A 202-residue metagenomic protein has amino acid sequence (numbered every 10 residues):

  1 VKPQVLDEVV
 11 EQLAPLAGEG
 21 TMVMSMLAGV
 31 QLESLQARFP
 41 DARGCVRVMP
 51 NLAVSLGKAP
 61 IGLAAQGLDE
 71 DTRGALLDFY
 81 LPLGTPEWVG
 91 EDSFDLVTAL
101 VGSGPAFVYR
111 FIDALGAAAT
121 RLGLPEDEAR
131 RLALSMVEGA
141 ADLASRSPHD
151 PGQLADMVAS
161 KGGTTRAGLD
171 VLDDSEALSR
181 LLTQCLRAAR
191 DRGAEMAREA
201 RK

Functional and structural regions predicted by a protein language model:
V1-L63: Rossmann-like NAD(P)(H) cofactor-binding subdomain of soluble oxidoreductases
V5, Q31-S34, A75, F107 (+5 more regions): Hydrophobic alpha-helical segments typical of transmembrane helices and their membrane-interface/capping positions
S34-G44, P60-L96, V108-R146, R192: Internal alpha-helical scaffold of NAD(P)-dependent oxidoreductase catalytic cores
C45-V46, F94-A99, P151-D156: Short pre-catalytic strand/loop immediately N-terminal to key active-site residues, enriched for Gly-Thr
S55-A59, L96-T98, A167-G168: A short acidic, helix-capping loop that chelates divalent metal ions and anchors anionic groups
G104: Aromatic-residue-lined binding/catalytic grooves and analogous aromatic/hydrophobic interfacial grooves in multimeric
L134-K202: NAD(P)-dependent Rossmann-like dehydrogenase/reductase catalytic/cofactor-binding core
